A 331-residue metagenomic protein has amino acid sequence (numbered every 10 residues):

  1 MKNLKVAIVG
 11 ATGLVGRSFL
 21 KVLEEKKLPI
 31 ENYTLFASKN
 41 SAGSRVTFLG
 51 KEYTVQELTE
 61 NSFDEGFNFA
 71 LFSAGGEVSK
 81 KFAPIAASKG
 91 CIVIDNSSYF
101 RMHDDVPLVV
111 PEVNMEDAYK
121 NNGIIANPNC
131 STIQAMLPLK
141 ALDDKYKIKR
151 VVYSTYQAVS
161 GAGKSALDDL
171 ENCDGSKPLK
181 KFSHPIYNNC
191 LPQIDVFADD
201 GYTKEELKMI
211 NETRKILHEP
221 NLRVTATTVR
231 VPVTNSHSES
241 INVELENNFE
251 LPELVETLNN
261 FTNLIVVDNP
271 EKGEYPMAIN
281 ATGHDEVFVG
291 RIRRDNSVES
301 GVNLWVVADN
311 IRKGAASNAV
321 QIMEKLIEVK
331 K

Functional and structural regions predicted by a protein language model:
M1-I186, N221-R223, V287-F288, I292-V298 (+2 more regions): N-terminal Rossmann-like NAD(P) cofactor-binding subdomain of oxidoreductases, focused on the glycine-rich
A70, V159-K331: Charged docking surfaces used in two-component/phosphorelay signaling
